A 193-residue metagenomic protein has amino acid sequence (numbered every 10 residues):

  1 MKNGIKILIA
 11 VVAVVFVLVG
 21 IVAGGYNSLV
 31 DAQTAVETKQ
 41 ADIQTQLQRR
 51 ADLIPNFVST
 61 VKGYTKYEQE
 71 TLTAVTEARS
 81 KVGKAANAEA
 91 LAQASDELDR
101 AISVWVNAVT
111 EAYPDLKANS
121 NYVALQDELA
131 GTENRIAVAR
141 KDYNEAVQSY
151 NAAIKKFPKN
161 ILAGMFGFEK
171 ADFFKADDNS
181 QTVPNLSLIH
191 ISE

Functional and structural regions predicted by a protein language model:
M1-L188, S192: A helix-centric hydrophobic-segment signal that preferentially recognizes long, alpha-helical stretches used
